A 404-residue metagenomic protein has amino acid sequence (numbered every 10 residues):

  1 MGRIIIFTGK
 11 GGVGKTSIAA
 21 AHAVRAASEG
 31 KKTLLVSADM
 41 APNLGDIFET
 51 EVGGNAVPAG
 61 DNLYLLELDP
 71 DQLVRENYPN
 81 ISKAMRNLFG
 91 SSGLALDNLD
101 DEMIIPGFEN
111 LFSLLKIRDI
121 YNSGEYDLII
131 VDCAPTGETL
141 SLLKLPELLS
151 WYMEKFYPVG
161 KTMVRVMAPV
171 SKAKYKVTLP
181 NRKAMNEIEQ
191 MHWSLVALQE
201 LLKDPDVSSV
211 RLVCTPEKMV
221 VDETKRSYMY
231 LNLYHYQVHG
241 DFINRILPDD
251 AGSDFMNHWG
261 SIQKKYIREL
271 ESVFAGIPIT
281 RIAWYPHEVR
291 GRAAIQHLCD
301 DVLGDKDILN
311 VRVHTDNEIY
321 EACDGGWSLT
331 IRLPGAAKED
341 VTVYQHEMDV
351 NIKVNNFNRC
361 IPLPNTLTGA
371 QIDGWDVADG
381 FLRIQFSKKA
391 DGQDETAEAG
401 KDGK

Functional and structural regions predicted by a protein language model:
M1-R3, E125, Q237, Q371 (+1 more regions): Short loop/turn motifs at secondary-structure junctions
M1-V13, S17-V196: Nucleotide-state-sensitive switch-loop elements of NTP-binding domains
I6-T8, L34-L35, Y64-E67, I129-I130 (+7 more regions): Structured core elements
L195-K338, D349-N351, N356-N358, P362 (+1 more regions): C-terminal lobe/tail of nucleotide-utilizing enzymes
A322-D324, Q345-H346, D376-V377: Generic beta-strand structural signal
E339, T368-D391: Beta-rich strand-turn-strand
